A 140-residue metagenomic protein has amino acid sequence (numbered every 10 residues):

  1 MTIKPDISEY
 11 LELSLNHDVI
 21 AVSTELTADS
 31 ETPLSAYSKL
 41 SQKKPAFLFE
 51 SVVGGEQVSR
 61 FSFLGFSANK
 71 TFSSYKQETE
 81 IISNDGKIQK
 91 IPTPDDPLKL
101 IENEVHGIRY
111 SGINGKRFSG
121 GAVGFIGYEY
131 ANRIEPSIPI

Functional and structural regions predicted by a protein language model:
M1-I140: Signature of the chorismate-utilizing enzyme
